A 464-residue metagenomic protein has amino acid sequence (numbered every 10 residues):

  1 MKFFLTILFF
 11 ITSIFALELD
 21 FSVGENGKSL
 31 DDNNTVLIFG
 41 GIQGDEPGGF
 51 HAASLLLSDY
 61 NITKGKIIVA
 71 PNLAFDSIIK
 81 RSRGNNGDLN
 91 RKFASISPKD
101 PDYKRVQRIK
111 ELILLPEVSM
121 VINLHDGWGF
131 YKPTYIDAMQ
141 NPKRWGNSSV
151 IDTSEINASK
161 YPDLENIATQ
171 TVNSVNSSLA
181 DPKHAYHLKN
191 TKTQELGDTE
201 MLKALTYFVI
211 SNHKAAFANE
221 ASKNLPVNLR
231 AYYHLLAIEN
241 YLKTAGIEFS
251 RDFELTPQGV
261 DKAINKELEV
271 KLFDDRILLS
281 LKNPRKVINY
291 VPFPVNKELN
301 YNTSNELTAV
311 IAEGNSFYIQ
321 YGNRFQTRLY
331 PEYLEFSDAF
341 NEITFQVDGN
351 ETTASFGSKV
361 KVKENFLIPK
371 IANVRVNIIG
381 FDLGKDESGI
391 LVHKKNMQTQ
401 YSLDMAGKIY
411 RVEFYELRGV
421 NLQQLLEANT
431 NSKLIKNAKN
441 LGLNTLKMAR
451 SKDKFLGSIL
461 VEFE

Functional and structural regions predicted by a protein language model:
K2-F3, L17-E464: Structured catalytic-domain cores with a bias toward divalent-metal coordination
F3-S13: Sec-dependent N-terminal signal peptides
